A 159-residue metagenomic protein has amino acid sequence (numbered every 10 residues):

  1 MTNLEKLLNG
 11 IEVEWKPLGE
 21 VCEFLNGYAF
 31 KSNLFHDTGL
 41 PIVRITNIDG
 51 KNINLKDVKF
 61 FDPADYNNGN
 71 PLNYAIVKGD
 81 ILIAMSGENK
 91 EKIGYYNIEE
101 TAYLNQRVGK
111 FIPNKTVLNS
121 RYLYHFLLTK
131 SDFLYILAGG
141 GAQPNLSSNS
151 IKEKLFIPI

Functional and structural regions predicted by a protein language model:
M1-E12, V58-P71, K90-Y96, K110 (+2 more regions): A cross-kingdom feature marking solvent-exposed beta-strand/loop segments within repeated, beta-rich binding/scaffold
N3-G27: Non-catalytic DNA-recognition/assembly elements of restriction-modification systems
I11-K16, N119, L155-I159: Amphipathic alpha-helical segments
G19-S32, T46-K78: Sequence-specific dsDNA recognition surfaces
V43: Cleft-lining beta-strand/loop regions that shape enzyme active-site pockets
D49-D62, I81-N105, S120-H125, D132-A138: Short, ligand-facing micro-motifs at secondary-structure edges
A102-G109, L127, G141-I159: A short glycine-rich beta-alpha junction/loop motif
P113-N119: Ligand-binding loop in jelly-roll beta-barrel domains
